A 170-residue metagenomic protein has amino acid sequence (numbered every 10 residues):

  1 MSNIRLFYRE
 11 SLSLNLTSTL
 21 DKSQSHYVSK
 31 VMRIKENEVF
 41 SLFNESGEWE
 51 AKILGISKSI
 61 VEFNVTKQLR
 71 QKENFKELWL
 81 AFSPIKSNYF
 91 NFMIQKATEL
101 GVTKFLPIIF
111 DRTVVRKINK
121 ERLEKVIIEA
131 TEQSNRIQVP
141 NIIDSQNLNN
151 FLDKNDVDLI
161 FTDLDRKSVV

Functional and structural regions predicted by a protein language model:
M1-Q71, E121: N-terminal positively charged helical leader segments and presequences
K72-I160: RNA substrate-binding interface of SAM-dependent RNA methyltransferases
T162-L164: Classical nucleotidyltransferase
S168-V170: Conserved small/polar residues in nucleotide/adenosyl-binding loops
